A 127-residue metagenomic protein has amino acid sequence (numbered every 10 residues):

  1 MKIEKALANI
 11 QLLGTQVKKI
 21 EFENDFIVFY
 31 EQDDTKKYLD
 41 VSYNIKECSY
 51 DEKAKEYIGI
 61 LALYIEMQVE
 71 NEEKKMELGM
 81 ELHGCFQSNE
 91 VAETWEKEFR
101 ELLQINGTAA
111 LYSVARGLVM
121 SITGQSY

Functional and structural regions predicted by a protein language model:
M1-A110, G117-Y127: N-terminal intrinsically disordered, cationic/polar leader segments that include organellar targeting peptides
